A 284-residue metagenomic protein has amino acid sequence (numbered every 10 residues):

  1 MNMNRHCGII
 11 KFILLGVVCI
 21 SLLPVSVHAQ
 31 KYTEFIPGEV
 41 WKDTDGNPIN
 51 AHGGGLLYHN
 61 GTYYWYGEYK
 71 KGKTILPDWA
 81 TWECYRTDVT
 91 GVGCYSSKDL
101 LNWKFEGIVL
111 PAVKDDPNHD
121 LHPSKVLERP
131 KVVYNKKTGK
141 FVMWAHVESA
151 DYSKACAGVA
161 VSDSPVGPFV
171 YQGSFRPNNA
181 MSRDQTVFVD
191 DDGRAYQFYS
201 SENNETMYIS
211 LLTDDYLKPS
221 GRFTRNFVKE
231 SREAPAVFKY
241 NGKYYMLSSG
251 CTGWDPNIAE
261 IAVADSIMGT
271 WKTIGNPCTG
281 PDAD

Functional and structural regions predicted by a protein language model:
M1-Q30: Bacterial Sec-dependent N-terminal signal peptides
A29-D284: Carbohydrate-active catalytic/glycan-binding domains of CAZyme proteins, especially the secreted or lumenal ectodomains
